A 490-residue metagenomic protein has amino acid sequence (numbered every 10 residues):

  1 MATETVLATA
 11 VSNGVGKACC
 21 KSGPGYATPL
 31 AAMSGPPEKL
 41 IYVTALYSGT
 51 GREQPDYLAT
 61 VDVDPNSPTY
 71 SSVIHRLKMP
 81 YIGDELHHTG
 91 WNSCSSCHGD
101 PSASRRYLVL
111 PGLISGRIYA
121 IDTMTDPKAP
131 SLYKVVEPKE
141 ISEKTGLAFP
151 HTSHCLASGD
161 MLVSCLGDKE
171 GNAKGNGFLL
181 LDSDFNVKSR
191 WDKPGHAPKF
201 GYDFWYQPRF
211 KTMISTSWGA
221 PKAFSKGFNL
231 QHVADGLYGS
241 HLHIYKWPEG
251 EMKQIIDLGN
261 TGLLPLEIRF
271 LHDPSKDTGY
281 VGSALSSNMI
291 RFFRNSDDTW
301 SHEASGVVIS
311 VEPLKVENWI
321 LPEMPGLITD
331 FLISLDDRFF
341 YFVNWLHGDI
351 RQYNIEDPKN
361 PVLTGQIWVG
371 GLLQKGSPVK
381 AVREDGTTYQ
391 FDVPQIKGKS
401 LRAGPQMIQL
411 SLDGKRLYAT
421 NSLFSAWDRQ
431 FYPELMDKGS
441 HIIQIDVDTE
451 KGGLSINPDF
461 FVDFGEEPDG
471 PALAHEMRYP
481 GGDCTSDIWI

Functional and structural regions predicted by a protein language model:
A2, A8-S22, L30-P138, G171-K174 (+1 more regions): Beta-propeller domains
A10-P37, E85-S104, G146-S158, W205-K211 (+4 more regions): Structural signature of eukaryotic scaffold interfaces centered on beta-propeller domains
L30, G35-P36, Y42-E53, G99-R106 (+5 more regions): Short, conserved, GDST-rich strand-edge loop motifs in beta-rich repeat architectures
T60-T69, A120-S131, D184-F185, I244-E251 (+5 more regions): Short loop/turn segments immediately following beta-strands, especially the blade-tip and inter-blade linker loops
S72-W91, Y133-G146, W191-K199, M252-L263 (+3 more regions): Surface-exposed loop and turn segments in beta-propeller and other repeat-based domains that flank or scaffold
T123-P208: Asp-box/WD-like beta-propeller blade repeats and closely related beta-sheet repeat scaffolds
P194-K359: Beta-propeller domains
K276-R294, L321-S440, Q444: Loop/turn-rich, solvent-exposed surfaces of beta-rich toroidal or solenoidal domains
